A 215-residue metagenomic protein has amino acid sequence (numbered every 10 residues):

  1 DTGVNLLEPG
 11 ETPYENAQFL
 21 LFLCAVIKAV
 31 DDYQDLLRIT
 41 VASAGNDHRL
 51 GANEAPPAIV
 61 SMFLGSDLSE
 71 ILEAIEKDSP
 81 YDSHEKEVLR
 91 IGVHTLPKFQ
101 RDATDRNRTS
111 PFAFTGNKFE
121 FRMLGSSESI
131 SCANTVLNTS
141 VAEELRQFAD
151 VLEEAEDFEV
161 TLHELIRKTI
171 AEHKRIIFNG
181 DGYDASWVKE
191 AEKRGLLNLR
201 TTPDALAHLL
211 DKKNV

Functional and structural regions predicted by a protein language model:
T2-S43: Catalytic or ion-translocation cores adjacent to nucleophile or general acid/base/metal-coordination motifs in diverse
A29-V215: Acidic, glycine-enriched catalytic cores built around paired aspartates
